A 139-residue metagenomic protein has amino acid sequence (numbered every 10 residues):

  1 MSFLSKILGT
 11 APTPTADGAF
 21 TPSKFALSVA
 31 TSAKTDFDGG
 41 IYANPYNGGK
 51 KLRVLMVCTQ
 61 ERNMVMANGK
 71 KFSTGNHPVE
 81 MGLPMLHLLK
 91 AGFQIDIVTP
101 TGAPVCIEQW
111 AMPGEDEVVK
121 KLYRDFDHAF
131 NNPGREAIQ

Functional and structural regions predicted by a protein language model:
S2-Q139: Extended, subdomain-level signal for the structured scaffold at the beginning of enzyme domains
